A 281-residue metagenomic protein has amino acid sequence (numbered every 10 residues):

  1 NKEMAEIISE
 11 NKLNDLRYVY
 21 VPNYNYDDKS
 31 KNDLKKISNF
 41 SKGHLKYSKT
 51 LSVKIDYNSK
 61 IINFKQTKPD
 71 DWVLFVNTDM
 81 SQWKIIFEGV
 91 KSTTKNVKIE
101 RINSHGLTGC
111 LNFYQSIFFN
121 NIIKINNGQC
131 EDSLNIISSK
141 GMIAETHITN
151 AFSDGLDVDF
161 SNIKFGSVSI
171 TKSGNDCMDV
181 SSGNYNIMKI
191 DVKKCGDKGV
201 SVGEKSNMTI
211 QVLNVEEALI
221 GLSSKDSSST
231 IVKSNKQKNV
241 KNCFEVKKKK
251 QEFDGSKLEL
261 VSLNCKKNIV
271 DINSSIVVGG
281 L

Functional and structural regions predicted by a protein language model:
E3-L281: Extracellular beta-rich repeat passengers
